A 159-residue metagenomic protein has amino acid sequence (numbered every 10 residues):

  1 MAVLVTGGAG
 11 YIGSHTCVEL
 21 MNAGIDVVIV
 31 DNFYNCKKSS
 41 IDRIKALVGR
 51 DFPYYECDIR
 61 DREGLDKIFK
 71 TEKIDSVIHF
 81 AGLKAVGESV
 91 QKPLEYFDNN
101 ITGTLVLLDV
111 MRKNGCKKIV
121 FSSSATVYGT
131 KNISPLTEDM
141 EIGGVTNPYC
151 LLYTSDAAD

Functional and structural regions predicted by a protein language model:
M1-S155: N-terminal Rossmann-like NAD(P)+-binding domain of SDR-like oxidoreductases, especially those catalyzing
